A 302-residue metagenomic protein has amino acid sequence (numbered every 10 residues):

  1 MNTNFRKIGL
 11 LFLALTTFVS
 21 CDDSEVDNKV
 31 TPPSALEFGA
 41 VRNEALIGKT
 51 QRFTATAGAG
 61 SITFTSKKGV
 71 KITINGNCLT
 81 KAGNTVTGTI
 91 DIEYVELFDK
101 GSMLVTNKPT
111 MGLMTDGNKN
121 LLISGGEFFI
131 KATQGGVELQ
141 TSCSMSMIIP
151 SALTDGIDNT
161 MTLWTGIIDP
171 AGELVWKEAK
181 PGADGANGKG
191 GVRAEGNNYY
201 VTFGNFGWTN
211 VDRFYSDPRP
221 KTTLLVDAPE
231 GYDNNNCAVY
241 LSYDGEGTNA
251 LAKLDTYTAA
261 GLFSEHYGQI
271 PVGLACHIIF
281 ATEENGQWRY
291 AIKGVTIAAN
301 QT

Functional and structural regions predicted by a protein language model:
M1-G9: Bacterial N-terminal signal peptides that target proteins for export
T17-S20: C-terminal motif of bacterial Sec signal peptides marking the signal peptidase cleavage site
S24-G69, N77-T89, V95-L104, L113-T302: Proteolytic cleavage junctions
